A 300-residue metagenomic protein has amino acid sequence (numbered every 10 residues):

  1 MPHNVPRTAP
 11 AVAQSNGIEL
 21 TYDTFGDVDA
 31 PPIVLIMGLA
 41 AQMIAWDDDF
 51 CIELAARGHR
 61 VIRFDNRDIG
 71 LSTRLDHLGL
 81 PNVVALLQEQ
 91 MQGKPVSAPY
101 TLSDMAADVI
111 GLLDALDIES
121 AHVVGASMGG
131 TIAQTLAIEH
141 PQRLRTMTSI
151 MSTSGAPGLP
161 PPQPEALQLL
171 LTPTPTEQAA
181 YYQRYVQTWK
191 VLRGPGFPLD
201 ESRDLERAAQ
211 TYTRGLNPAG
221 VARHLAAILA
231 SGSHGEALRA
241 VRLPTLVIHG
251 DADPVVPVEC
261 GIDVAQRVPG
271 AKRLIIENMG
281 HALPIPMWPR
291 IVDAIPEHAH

Functional and structural regions predicted by a protein language model:
I18-Q92: Conserved HGGG/HGGXW glycine-rich cap/lid loop of the alpha/beta-hydrolase fold
M91, P95, P99, S103-A121: Conserved acidic catalytic loop of the alpha/beta-hydrolase fold
G125, G129, A133: Gly/Ala-rich beta-loop-alpha elbow adjacent to hydrolase catalytic centers
I138, M147-T176: Flexible "cap/lid" loop of the alpha/beta hydrolase fold
P162-E236, L243, D263: Alpha/beta-hydrolase
V241, V247-H249, D253: Short beta-strand/loop motif that positions the catalytic acidic residue of the alpha/beta-hydrolase fold
P254-C260: Conserved alpha/beta-hydrolase "acid-adjacent" motif
A271-H300: Catalytic active-site module of serine/aspartate enzymes centered on a nucleophile-bearing elbow/loop
